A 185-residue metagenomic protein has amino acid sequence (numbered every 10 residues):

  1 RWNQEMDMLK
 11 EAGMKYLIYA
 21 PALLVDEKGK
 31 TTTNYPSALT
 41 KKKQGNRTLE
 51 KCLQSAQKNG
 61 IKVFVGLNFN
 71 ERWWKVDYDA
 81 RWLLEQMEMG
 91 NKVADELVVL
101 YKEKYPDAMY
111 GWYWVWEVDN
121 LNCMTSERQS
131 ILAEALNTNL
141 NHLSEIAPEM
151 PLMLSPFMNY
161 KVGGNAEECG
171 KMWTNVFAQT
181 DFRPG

Functional and structural regions predicted by a protein language model:
R1, K102, R128, L132 (+2 more regions): General structural signal for secondary-structure boundaries
R1, T31-N46, V76-M89, V115-S130 (+1 more regions): The substrate-binding groove and active-site-proximal loops of carbohydrate-active enzymes, especially glycoside
W2-E71, E127-M153: Aromatic-lined substrate-binding rim segments of carbohydrate-active enzymes
K15, T180-G185: Short, intrinsically disordered, charge-balanced linker/junction segments flanking boundaries in proteins
Q44-N59, D79-G111, H142, W173-T180: An active-site-proximal structural segment forming one wall of the substrate-binding cleft that immediately precedes
K62-D77, L84-E88, M109-E117, L136-W173 (+1 more regions): Aromatic-lined carbohydrate-recognition surfaces of secreted/lumenal glycan-active proteins
N68-E71, V93-E127: Active-site groove signature of glycoside hydrolases
